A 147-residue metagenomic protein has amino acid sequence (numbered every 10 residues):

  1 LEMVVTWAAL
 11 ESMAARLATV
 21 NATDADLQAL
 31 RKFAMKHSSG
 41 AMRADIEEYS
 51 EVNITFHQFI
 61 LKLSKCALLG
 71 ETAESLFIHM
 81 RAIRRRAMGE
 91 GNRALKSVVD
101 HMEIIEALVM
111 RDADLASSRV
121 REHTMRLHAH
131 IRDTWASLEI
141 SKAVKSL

Functional and structural regions predicted by a protein language model:
L1-V4: Basic, amphipathic "hinge/linker" alpha-helix immediately C-terminal to the N-terminal HTH DNA-binding motif
T6-A15, V20-R85, V98-E106, L115-R126: Conserved amphipathic alpha-helical segments that form helical-bundle/coiled-coil interaction surfaces
N92-R93: Hinge/beta->alpha junction and helix N-cap segments in small-molecule ligand-binding domains
A113-L147: C-terminal effector-binding regulatory domain of bacterial HTH transcription factors
